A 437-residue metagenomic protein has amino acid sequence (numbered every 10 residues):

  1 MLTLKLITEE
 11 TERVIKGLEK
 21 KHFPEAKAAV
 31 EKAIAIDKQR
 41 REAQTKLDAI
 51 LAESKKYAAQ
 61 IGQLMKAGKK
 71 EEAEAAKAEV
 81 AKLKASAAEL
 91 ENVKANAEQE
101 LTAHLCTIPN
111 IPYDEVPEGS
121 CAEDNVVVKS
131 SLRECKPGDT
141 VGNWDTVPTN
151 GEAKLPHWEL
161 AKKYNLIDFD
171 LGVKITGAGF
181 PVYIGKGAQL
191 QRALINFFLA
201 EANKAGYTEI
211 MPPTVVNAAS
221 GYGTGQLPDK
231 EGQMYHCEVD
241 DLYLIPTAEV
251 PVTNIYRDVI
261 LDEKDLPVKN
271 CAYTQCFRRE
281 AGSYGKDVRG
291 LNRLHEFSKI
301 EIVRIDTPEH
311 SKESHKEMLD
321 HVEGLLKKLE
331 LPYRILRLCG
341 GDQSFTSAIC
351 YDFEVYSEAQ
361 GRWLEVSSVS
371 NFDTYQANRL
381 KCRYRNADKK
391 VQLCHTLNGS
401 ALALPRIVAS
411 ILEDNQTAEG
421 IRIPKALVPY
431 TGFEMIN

Functional and structural regions predicted by a protein language model:
M1-V141: N-terminal alpha-helical targeting/anchoring segments
S131-N437: TRNA-recognition modules of translation machinery and tRNA-sensing kinases, especially anticodon-binding
